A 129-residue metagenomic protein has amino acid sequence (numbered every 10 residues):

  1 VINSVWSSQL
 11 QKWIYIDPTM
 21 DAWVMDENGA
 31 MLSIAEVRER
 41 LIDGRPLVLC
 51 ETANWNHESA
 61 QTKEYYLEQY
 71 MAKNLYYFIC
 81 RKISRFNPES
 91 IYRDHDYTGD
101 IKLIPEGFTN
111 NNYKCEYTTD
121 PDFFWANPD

Functional and structural regions predicted by a protein language model:
V1-I2: Active-site neighborhood of thiol-dependent amide/isopeptide-bond enzymes
V5-W6, L10-D129: His-Asp-centered catalytic microenvironments across diverse enzyme cores, prominently the transglutaminase-like
